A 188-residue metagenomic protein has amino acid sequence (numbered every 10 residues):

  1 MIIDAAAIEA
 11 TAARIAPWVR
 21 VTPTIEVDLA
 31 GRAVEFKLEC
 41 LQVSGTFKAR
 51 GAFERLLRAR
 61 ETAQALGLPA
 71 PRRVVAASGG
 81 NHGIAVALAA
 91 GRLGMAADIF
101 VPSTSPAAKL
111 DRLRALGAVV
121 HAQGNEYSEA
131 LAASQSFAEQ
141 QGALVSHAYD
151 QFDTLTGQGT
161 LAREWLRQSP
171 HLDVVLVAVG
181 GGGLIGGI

Functional and structural regions predicted by a protein language model:
M1-I188: PLP-dependent amino-acid enzyme catalytic core
